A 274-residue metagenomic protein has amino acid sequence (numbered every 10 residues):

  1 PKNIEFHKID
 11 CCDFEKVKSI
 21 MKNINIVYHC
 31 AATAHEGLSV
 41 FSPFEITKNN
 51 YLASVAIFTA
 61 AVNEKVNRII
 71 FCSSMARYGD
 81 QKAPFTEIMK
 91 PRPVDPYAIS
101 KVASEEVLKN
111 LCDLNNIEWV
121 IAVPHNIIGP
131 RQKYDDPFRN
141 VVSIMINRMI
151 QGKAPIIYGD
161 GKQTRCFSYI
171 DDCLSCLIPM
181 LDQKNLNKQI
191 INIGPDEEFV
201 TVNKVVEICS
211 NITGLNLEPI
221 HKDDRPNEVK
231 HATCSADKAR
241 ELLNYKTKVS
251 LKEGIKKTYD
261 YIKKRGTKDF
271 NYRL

Functional and structural regions predicted by a protein language model:
P1-P124, K268: N-terminal Rossmann-like NAD(P)+-binding domain of SDR-like oxidoreductases, especially those catalyzing
C12, F41, N49-L52, D95 (+7 more regions): Residue-level signal for the nucleotide or nucleotide-sugar donor/cofactor binding architecture
S42, A60, E64, M75 (+5 more regions): Generic structural signal for alpha-helix termini and adjacent loop/cap motifs
V102, N115, I127-S143, Q151-K153 (+6 more regions): Glycine/proline-rich active-site loop of Rossmann-fold NAD(P)-dependent oxidoreductases
A103, V107, L111, V141 (+2 more regions): Hydrophobic alpha-helix immediately C-terminal to the catalytic Tyr-X-X-X-Lys motif of short-chain
D160, K188-N192, V200-V206, G214-H231 (+2 more regions): C-terminal "lid/loop" region of Rossmann-like NAD(P)-dependent oxidoreductases
C173, L177, I193, V205 (+2 more regions): Non-catalytic, hydrophobic alpha-helical segments
L251-L274: Amphipathic terminal alpha-helices
